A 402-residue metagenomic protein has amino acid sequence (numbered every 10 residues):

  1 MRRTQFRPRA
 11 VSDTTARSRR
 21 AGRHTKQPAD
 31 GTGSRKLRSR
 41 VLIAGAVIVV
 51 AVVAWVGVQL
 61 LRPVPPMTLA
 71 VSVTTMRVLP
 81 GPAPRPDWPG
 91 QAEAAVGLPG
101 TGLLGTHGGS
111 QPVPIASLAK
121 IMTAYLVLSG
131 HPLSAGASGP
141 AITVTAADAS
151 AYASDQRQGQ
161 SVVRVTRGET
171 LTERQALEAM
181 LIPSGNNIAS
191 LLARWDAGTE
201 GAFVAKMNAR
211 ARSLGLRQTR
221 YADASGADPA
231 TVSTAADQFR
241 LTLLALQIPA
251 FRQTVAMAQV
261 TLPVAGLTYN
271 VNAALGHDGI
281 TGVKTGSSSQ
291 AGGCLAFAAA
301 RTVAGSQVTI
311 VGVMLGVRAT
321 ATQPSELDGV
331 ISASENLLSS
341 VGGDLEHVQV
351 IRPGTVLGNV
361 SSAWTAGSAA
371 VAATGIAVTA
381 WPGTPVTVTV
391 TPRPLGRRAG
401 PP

Functional and structural regions predicted by a protein language model:
M1-V41: Terminal targeting segments of Actinobacterial cell-envelope proteins
R2, Q59-A236, L243-P249: Active-site-adjacent loops and short helices of periplasmic peptidoglycan-processing enzymes
Q5, R9, G57-V64, S340-P402: Conserved SxxK-family serine transpeptidase/carboxypeptidase catalytic domain of penicillin-binding proteins
L42-G57: Hydrophobic membrane-insertion alpha-helices, especially the h-region of bacterial N-terminal signal peptides
E93-G102, A222, A227-V255, F297-A299 (+3 more regions): Penicillin-binding protein/beta-lactamase superfamily catalytic region
L104-P114, G159-V162, T281-T285, C294-L295 (+1 more regions): N-terminal post-signal-peptidase region of extra-cytosolic proteins
A146-R157, L262-Y269, V360-G367: Short, mixed-charge aromatic SLiMs
R252-L345: A penicillin-recognizing enzyme superfamily signal
